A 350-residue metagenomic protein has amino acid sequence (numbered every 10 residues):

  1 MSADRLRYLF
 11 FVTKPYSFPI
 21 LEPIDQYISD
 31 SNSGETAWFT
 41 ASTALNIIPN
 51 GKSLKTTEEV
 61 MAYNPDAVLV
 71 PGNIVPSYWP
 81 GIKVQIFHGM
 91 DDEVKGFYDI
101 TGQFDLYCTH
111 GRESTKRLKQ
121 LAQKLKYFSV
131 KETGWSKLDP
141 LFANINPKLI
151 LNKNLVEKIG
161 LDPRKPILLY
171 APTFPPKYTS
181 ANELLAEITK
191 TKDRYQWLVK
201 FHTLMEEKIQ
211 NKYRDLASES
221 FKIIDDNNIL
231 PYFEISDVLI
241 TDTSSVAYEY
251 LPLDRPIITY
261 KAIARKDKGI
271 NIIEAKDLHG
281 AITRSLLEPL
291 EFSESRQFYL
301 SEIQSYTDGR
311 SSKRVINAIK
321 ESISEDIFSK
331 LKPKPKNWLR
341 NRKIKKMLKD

Functional and structural regions predicted by a protein language model:
A3-L9: Extreme N-terminal starter segment of soluble prokaryotic enzymes
L9-I145, L149: Active-site and donor-binding regions of nucleotide-sugar-utilizing enzymes
Y16-S31, L138-K212, T307, S311-K313: Conserved catalytic-core segment of nucleotide-activated headgroup transferases in glycan assembly
E35-P49, K192-I223, T283: Catalytic donor nucleotide-activated moiety binding site of glycosyltransferases and closely related
I48-E58, P80-F87, D105-L106, W197 (+3 more regions): Active-site regions of enzymes building and remodeling cell-envelope glycoconjugates
I74, W79-F87, D226-G269: A donor-sugar binding/catalytic signature common to diverse glycosyltransferases and related nucleotide-sugar
L125-E132, T243-Y306: Catalytic binding pocket for nucleotide-activated donors in carbohydrate/polymer assembly enzymes
G280, L286-D350: C-terminal amphipathic helix plus adjacent low-complexity, charged tail appended to glycosyltransferase catalytic
